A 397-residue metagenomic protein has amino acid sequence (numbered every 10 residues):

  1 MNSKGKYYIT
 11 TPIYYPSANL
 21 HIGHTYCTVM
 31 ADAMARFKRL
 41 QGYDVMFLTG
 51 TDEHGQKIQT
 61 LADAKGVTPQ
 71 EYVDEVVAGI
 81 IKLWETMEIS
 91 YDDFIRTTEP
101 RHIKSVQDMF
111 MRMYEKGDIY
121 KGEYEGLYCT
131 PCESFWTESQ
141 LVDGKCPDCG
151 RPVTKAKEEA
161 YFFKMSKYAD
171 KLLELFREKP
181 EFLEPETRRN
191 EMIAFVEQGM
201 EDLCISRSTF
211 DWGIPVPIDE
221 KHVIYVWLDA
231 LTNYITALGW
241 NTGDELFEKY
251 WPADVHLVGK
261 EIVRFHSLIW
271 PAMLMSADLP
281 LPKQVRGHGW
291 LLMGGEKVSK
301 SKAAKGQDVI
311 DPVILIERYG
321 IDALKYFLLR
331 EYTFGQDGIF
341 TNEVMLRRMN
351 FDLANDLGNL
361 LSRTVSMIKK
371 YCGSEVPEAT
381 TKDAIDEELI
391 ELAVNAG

Functional and structural regions predicted by a protein language model:
N2-T49, R101-S105, P131, C149 (+2 more regions): Structured secondary-structure scaffolds
A33, E71-K82, D108, D356-R363 (+1 more regions): A non-catalytic, amphipathic alpha-helix used as a structural packing/dimerization or gating element in enzyme scaffolds
D52, C372-G397: Acidic, turn-prone loop/beta-hairpin segments
L61-D74: A charged helix-plus-loop insertion that forms the helical arch/lid used to bind and gate nucleic-acid substrates
Y72-Y128: A broadly conserved sequence feature marking short terminus-proximal activation segments in nucleic acid-centric
R112, Y128, F135, K145 (+1 more regions): The −1 position to Zn-ligating cysteines in a subset of zinc-ribbon hairpins
E123-Y124, L141, A160: Flanking scaffold residues of small Cys/His-coordinated metal-binding clusters
W136, V153: Cys/His-rich microdomains that often coordinate metals
